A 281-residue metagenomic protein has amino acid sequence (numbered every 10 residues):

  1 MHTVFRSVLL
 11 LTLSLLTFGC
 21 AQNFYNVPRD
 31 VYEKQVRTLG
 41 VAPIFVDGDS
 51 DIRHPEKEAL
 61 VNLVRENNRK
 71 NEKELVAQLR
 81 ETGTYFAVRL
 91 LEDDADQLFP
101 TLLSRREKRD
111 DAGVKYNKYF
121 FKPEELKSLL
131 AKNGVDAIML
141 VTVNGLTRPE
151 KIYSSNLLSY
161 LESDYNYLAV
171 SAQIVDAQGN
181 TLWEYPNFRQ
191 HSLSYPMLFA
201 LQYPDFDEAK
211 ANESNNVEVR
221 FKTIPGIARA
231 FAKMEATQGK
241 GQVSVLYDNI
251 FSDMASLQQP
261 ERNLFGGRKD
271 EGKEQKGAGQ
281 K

Functional and structural regions predicted by a protein language model:
M1-L9: Bacterial N-terminal signal peptides that target proteins for export
L16-G19: C-terminal motif of bacterial Sec signal peptides marking the signal peptidase cleavage site
A21-Q35, G40, D49, R148-K151 (+2 more regions): C-terminal/domain-edge helix-coil "capping" segments
F24-A77: Start-of-domain marker
Y25, Y119-L126, Y153-S159: N-terminal post-signal-peptidase region of extra-cytosolic proteins
I44-D47, T142-R148: Generic short beta-strand segments
H54-G145, V175-Y195, A200: N-terminal segment of the mature soluble domain
E58-V61, S154-E162: Short helix/strand-bridging catalytic loops that position acidic/His residues to coordinate divalent metals and engage
